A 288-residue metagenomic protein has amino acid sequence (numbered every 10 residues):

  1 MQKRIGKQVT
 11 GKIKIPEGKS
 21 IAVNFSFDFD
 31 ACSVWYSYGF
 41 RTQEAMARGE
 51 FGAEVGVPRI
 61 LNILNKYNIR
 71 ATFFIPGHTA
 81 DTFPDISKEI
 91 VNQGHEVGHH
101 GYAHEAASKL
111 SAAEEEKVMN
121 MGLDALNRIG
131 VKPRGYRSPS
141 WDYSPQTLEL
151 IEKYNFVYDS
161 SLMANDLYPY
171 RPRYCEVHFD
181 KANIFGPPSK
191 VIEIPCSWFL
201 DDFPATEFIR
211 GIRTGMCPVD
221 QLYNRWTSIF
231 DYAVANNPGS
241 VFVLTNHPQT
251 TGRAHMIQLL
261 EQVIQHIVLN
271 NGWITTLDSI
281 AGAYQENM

Functional and structural regions predicted by a protein language model:
Q2-E17, N127-V131, R137-P238: Active-site-adjacent pocket scaffolds in enzyme catalytic domains
R4-E96, L259, Q265-H266: Active-site beta->alpha N-cap acidic-glycine motif
F29-A31, G101, L277: Generic detector of well-ordered alpha-helical packing
V34, A106, G282: Conserved protein kinase catalytic core
Q43, I90-N92, E115-V118, E152-Y154 (+1 more regions): Short, hinge-like loop/turn segments at secondary-structure boundaries
A53, V57, F83, E115 (+3 more regions): Aromatic/hydrophobic pocket-lining residues that form the small-molecule binding cavity in soluble enzyme cores
L61, N65-Q146, V157, L162 (+4 more regions): Metal-dependent polysaccharide deacetylase catalytic core of the NodB/CE4 family, i.e., the active-site-bearing domain
K66, M216, D220-M288: C-terminal domain-boundary segment and adjacent tail
